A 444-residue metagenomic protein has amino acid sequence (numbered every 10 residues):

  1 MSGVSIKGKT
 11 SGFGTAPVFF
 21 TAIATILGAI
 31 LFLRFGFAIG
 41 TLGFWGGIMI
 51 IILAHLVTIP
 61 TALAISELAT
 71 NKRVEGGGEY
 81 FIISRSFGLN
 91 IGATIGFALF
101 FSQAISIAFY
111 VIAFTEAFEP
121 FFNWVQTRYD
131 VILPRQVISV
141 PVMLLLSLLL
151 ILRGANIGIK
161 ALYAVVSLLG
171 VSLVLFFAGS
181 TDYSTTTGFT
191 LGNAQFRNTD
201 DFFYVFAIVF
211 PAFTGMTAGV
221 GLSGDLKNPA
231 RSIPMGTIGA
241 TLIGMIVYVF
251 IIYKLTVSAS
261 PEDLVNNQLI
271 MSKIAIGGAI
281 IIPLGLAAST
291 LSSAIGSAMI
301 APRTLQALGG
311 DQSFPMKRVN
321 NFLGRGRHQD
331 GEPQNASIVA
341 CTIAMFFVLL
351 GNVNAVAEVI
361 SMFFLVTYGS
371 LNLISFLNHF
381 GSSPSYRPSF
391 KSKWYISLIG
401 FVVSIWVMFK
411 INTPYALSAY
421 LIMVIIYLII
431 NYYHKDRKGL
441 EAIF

Functional and structural regions predicted by a protein language model:
M1-G78, S397-I399, Y432-F444: Membrane-interface "cap" regions at the ends of multi-pass membrane proteins
S2, K7-V18, L89, L133-P141 (+5 more regions): Loop-to-transmembrane helix boundary motifs in multi-pass membrane proteins
S5, G47, T127-P134, Y163-P283: Helix-loop-helix junctions that connect adjacent transmembrane segments in multi-pass membrane transporters
R34-T41, T70, T94, V142-V165 (+3 more regions): Membrane-water interface regions at transmembrane-helix termini and the short interhelical loops of multi-pass membrane
G46, R135-Y183, F196-R197, T214 (+3 more regions): Membrane-interface loop-to-helix entry segments
I59-L144, L291-T304, L349-L373: Hydrophobic transmembrane alpha-helices that form the core helical bundles of multi-pass secondary transporters
F81-I82, G88, P120-V125, L242-I295 (+1 more regions): TM-loop-TM module centered on a large, flexible mid-protein loop between adjacent transmembrane helices in multi-pass
N320-Q334, Y368-Y415, G439-F444: C-terminal membrane-solvent junction of multi-pass transporters and transport-like membrane proteins
